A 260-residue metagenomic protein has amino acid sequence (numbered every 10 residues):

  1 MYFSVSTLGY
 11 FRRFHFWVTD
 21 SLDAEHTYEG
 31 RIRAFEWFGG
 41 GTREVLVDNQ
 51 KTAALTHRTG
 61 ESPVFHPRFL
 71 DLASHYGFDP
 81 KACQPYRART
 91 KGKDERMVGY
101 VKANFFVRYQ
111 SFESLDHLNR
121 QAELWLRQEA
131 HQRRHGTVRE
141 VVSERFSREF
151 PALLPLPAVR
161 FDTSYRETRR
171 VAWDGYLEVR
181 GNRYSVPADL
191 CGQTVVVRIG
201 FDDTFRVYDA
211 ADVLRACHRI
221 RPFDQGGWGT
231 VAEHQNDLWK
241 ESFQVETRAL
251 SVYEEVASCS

Functional and structural regions predicted by a protein language model:
M1-F14, D23-E29, T163-E178: Mobile-element integrase/transposase regions, centering on the N-terminal DNA-binding/Zn-coordinating module
M1-R12, L46, L72, R198-G200: Short conserved beta-strand segments at catalytic cores or DNA/RNA-binding microdomains of nucleic-acid binding
Y2, F16-E44, R221-G229: Active-site beta-loop-alpha junctions of metal-dependent nucleic acid enzymes, especially the RNase H-like/DDE
V18-T19, T56-E61: Short, solvent-exposed loop/turn segments at secondary-structure boundaries
V47-D48, T59-G60, F78-K102, D116-L118: RNase H-like two-metal-ion nuclease catalytic core shared by retroviral integrases and related mobile-element nucleases
E61-P80: Two-metal-ion acidic nuclease core segments, chiefly of the RNase H-like superfamily
V98-V196: Active-site-proximal acidic segments at structured loop/helix or strand boundaries that coordinate catalytic metals
F201-S260: Protein C-terminal end segments and domain termini
